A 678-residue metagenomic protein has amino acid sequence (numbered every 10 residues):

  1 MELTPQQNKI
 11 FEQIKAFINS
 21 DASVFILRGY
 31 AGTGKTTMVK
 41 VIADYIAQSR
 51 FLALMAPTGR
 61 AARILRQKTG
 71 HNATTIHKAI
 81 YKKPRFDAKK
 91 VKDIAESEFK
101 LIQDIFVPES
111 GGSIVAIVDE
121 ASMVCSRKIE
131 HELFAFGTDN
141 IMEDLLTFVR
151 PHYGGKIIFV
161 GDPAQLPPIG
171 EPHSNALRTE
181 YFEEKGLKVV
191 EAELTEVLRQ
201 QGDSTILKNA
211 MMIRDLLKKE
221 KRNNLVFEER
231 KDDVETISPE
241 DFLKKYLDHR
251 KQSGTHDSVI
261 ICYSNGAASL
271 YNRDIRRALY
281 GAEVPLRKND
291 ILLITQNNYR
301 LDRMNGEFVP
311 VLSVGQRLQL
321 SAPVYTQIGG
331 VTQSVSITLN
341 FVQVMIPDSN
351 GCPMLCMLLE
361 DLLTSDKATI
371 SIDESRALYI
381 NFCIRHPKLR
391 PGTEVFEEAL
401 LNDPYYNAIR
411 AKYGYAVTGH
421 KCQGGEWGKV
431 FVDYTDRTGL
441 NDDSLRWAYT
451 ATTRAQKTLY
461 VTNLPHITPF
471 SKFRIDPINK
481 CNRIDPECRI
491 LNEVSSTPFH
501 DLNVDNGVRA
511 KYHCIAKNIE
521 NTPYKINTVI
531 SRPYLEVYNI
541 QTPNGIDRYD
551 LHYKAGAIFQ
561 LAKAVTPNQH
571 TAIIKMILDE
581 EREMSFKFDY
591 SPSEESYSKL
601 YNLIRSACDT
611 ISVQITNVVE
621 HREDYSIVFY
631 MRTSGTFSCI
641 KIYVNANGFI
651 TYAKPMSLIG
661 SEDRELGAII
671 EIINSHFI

Functional and structural regions predicted by a protein language model:
M1-E12: N-terminal pre-Walker A segment at the start of P-loop NTPase domains
L3, L54, I260: Conserved SAM-binding loop
I10-I18, A22-S23, N140-G155, P163-L312 (+2 more regions): Conserved helicase motor core of P-loop NTPases
F11-E12, A16-K221: ASCE P-loop NTPase helicase motor core
R50, Y153-G155, L187-A192, H256 (+2 more regions): Short glycine-/polar-rich loops that comprise or flank the Walker A/P-loop and associated switch/sensor motifs
G330-N506, H513, N539-G545, A562 (+5 more regions): C-terminal accessory regions
I490-D547, H570-S638, A646: Short Lys/Arg-enriched alpha/beta "domain-start" segment
P543-D579, V628-E671: Intrinsically disordered, low-complexity regulatory segments enriched in Ser/Thr/Pro and charged residues
